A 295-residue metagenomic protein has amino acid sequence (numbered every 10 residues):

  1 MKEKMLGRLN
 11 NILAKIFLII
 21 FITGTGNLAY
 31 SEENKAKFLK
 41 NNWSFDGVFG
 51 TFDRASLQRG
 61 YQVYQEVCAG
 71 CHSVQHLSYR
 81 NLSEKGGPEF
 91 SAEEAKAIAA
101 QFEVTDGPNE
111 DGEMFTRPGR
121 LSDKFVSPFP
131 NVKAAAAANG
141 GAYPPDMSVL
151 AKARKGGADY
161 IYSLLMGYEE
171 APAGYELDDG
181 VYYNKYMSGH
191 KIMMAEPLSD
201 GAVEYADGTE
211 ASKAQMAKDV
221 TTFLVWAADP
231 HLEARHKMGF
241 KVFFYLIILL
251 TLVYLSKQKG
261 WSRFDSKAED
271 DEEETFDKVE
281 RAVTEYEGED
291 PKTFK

Functional and structural regions predicted by a protein language model:
K2-T51, V253-T275: Post-cleavage N-terminal segment of exported redox proteins
K37-Q62, S73-A92, G208, A228 (+1 more regions): Electrostatic cytochrome c docking/interface patches
Y64-Q75, V220: The canonical Cys-X-X-Cys-His
Q75-R117: Mid-chain, structured segments of secreted extracytoplasmic proteins
A100-K191: Membrane-proximal low-complexity regions enriched in glycine and acidic/polar residues
Y186-S188, M194-D229: Extended, hydrophilic extramembrane loops/domains of integral membrane proteins
R235-M238, F244-Y286: Juxtamembrane interface at the cytosolic side of transmembrane helices
T284-K295: Long, low-complexity, intrinsically disordered segments
